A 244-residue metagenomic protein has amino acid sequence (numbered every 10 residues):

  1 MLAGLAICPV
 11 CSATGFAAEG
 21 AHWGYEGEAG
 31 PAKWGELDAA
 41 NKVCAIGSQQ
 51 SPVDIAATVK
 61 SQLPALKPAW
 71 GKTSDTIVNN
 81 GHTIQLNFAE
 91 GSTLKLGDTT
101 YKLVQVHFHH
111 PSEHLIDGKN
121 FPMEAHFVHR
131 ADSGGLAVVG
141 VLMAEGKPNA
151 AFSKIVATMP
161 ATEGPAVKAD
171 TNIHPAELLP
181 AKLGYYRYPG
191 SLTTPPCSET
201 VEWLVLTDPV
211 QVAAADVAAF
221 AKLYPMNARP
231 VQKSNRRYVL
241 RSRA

Functional and structural regions predicted by a protein language model:
L2-A244: Alpha-carbonic anhydrase
